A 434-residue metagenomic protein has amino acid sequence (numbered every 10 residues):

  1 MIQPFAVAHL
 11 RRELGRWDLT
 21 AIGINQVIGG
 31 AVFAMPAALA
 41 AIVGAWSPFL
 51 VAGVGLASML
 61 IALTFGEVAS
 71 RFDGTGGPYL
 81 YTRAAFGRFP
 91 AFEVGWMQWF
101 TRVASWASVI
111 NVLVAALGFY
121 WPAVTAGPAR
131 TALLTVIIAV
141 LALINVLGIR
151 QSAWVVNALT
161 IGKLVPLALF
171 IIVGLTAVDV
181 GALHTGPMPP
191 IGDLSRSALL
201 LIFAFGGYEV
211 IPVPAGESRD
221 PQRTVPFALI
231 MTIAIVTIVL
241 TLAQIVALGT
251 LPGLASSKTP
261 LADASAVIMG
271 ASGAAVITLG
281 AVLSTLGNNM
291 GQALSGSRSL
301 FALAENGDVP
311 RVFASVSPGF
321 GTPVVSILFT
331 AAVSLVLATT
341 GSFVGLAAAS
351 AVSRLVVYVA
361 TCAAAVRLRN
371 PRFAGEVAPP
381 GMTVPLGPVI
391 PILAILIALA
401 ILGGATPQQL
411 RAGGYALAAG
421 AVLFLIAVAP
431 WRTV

Functional and structural regions predicted by a protein language model:
M1-A37, A41-W46, M59, L63 (+5 more regions): Membrane-interface "cap" regions at the ends of multi-pass membrane proteins
M1-Q3, R83, I110-L133, P166 (+5 more regions): Helix-loop-helix connectors at the membrane interface of multi-pass transporters/channels
Q3-L10, A45-P48, A52, V124-R130 (+1 more regions): Helix-loop-helix junctions that connect adjacent transmembrane segments in multi-pass membrane transporters
G15-G23, G87-F100, L133-I137, P189-L201 (+4 more regions): Select transmembrane alpha-helical segments in multipass membrane proteins
M35-I42, L50, M59-I138, L143-V146 (+3 more regions): Hydrophobic transmembrane alpha-helices that form the core helical bundles of multi-pass secondary transporters
L80-Y81, G87, G118-A123, A228-A293 (+1 more regions): TM-loop-TM module centered on a large, flexible mid-protein loop between adjacent transmembrane helices in multi-pass
V114, P128-A177, M188-P189, L229-I233 (+2 more regions): Membrane-interface loop-to-helix entry segments
V155, V312-V324, Y358-L410, P430-V434: C-terminal membrane-solvent junction of multi-pass transporters and transport-like membrane proteins
